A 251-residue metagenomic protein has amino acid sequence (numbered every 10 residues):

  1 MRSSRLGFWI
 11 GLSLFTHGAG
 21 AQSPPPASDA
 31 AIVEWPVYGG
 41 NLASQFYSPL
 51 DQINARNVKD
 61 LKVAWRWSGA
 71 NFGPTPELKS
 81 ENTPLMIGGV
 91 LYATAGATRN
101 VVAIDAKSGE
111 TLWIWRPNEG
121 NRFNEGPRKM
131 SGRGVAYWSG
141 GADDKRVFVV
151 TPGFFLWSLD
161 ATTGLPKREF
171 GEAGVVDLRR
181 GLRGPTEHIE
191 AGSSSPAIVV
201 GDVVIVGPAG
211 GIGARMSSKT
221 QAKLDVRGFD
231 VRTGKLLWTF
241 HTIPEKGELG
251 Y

Functional and structural regions predicted by a protein language model:
G7-H17: Bacterial N-terminal signal peptides
A19-A21: Boundary at the C-terminal end of the N-terminal hydrophobic targeting segment
S23-A64, E245-G247: Blade/loop signatures of beta-propeller domains
W35-G39, E77-G96, N100, P127-F155 (+2 more regions): Repeat-blade elements of multi-bladed beta-propeller folds
L50-V63, G96-N118, T162: Beta-propeller domains
A64, E110-I114, L165-R168, D177 (+1 more regions): A structural motif specific to WD40 beta-propellers
W67-T83, I114-G141, E172-I198, I212 (+1 more regions): Extracytoplasmic beta-rich repeat domains
L159, G164, Q221-K235: Beta-propeller blade signature
